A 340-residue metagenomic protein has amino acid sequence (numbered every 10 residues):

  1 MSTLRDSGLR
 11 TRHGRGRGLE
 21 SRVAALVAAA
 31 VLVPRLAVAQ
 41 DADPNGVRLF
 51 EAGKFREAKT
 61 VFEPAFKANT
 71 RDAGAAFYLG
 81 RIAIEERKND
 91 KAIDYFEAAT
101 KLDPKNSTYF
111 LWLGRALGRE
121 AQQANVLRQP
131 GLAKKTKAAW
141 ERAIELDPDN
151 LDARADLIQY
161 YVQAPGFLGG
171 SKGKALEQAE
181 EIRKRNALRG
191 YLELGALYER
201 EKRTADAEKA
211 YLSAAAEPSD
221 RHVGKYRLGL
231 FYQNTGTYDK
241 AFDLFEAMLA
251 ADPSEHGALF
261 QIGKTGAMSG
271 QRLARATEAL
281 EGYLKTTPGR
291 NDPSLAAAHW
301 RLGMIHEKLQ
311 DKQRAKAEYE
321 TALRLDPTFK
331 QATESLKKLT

Functional and structural regions predicted by a protein language model:
L36-R81, E85, T108: N-terminal leader/linker segments that initiate helical-solenoid repeat arrays
V47, R81, R115, Q122 (+7 more regions): Residue-level recognition of tetratricopeptide repeat
E51-A52, E85-E86, R119, Q123-V126 (+6 more regions): Register position in tetratricopeptide repeats
